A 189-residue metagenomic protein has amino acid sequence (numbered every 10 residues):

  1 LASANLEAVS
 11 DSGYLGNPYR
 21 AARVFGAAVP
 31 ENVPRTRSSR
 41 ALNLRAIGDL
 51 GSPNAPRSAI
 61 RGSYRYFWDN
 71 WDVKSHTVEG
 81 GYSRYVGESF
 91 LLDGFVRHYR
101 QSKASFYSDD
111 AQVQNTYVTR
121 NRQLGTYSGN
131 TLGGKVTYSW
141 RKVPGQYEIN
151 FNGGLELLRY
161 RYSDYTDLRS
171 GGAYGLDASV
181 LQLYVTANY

Functional and structural regions predicted by a protein language model:
L1-S3: Aromatic- and glycine-enriched pocket-lining scaffold segments that form the walls of small-molecule binding clefts
N5-I47, S52, S63-E79, S83 (+1 more regions): Outer membrane beta-barrel transmembrane domains
A55-A59: Hydrophobic, structured segments
V143, T186-N188: Beta-stranded membrane pore/translocator domains
